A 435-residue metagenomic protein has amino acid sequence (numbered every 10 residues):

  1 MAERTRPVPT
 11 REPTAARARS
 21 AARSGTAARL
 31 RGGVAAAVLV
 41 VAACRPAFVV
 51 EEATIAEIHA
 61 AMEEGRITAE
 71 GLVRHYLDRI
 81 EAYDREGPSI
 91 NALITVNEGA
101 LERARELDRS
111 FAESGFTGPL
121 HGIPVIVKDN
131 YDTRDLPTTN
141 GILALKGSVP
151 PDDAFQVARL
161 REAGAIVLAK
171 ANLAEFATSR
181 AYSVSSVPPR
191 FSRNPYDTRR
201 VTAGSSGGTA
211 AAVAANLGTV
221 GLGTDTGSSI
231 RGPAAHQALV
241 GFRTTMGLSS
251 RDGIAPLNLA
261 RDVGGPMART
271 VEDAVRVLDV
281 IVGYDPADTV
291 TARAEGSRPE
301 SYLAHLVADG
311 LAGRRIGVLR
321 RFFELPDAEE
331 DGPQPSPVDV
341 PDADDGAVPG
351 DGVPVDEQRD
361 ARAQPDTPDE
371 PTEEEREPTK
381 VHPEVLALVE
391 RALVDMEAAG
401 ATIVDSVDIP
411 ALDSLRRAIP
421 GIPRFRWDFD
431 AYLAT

Functional and structural regions predicted by a protein language model:
M1-A28: N-terminal secretory signal peptides that target proteins for export/translocation
R6, L30-R103, D327, P335-P341 (+4 more regions): An N-terminal boundary/leader segment
R45-T139, L143-K146, F176-R180, V290-L303 (+1 more regions): Short, well-ordered alpha-helical
E57-E64, S89-T95, L143-G147, Y196-R200 (+3 more regions): Second-shell loop/turn segments in exported
V73, S301-L303, T379-V407, D428-T435: Acyltransferase
L120-G264, T289-R293, R321, E375: Short glycine/serine-rich loop/turn segments
S185-R190, D197, S414-Y432: Charged, often glycine-rich, active-site loop that binds/positions anionic groups
R243-D344, P354-A387, P410: A short helix-breaking turn/cap at a secondary-structure junction
